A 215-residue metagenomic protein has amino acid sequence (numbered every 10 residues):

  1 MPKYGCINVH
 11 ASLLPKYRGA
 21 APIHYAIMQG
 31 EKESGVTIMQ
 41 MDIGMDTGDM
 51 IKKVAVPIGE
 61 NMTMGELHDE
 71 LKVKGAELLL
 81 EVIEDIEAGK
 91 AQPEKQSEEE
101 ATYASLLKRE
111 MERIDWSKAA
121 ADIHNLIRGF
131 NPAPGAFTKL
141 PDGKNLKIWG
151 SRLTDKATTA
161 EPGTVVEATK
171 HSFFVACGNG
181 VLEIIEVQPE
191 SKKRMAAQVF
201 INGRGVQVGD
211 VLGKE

Functional and structural regions predicted by a protein language model:
M1-A104, K108: Donor/substrate-binding cores of folate-linked one-carbon enzymes
V54, E110-E112, G180-L182: Short amphipathic alpha-helical segments
E81, R109-E110, G143, E215: Low-complexity, intrinsically disordered/propeptide-like segments
S105-K118: Acyl-group handling in specialized metabolite and lipid biosynthesis
W116-E215: An anion-binding loop in the catalytic cleft
